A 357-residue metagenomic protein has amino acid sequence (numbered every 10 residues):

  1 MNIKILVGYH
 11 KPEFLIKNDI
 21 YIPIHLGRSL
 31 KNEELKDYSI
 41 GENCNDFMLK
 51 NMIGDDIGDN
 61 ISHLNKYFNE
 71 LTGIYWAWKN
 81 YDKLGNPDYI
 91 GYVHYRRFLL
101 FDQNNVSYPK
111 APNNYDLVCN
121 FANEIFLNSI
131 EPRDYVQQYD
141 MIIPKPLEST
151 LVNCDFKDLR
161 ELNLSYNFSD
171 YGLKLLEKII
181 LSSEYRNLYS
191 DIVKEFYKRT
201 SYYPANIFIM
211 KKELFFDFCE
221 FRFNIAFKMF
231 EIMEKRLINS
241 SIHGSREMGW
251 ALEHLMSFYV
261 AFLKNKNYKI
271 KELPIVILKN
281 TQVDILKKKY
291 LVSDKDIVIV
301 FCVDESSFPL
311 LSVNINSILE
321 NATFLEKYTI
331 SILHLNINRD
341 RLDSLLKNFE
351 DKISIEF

Functional and structural regions predicted by a protein language model:
M1-L291: ER/Golgi luminal nucleotide-sugar-dependent glycosyltransferases, focusing on the catalytic module
I3-V7, K295-F301, I318, T329-I332: Hydrophobic targeting segments
G8-K11, V303-E305, L335-N336: Structural motif
D19, L310-V313, S344: Generic recognition of short, well-ordered alpha-helical segments
I22-N51, K327-F357: Acidic donor-binding segment of Leloir-type glycosyltransferases
M52-S62, L71, D296-V300, F324-S331: Glycine-/proline-rich flexible loop or hinge segments
L64-F68, E305-L311: A short, glycine/small-residue-rich beta-strand->loop->alpha-helix junction that serves as a flexible
F308-T323: Histidine-anchored nucleotide/phosphate-binding helix
